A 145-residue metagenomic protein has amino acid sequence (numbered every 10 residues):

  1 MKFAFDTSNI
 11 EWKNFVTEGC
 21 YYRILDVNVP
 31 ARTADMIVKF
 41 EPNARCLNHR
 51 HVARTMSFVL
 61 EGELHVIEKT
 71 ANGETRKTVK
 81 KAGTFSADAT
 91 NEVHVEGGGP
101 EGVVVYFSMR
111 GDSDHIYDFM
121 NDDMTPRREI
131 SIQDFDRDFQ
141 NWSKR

Functional and structural regions predicted by a protein language model:
M1-R32, R76-T78, N121-R145: A short, N-terminal "cap"/entry segment at the start of jelly-roll beta-barrel domains of the cupin/DSBH fold
Y22-I24, D35-K39, M56, K77 (+1 more regions): Conserved hydrophobic/aromatic beta-strand scaffold that supports enzyme active sites
I24-A31, P42-R54: Active-site region of the double-stranded beta-helix
V29, T70-G99: Short acidic-glycine-tyrosine-enriched beta hairpin
M36-V38, C46-H51, E68, R76-T78 (+1 more regions): Short histidine-centered beta-strand/loop micro-motifs that create catalytic or ligand/metal-coordination sites
P42, H51-A71: Glycine- and acidic-residue-biased ligand/ion/polar-headgroup-sensing regions
A44-L47, H65-V66, T84-E96, S113-D114: Histidine-centered metal-chelating micro-motifs
S86-A87, P100-Y117: A short hydrophobic beta-strand segment most commonly corresponding to one strand of the jelly-roll/cupin
